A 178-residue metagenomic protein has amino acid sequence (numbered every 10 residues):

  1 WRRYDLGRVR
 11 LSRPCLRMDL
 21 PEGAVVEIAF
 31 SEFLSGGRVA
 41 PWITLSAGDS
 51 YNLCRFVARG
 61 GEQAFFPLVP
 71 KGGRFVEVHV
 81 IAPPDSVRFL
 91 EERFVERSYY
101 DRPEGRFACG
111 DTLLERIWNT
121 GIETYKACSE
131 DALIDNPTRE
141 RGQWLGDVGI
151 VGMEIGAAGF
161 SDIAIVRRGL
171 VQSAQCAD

Functional and structural regions predicted by a protein language model:
W1-D135, D147, S161-S173: Extracellular/oxidizing-compartment recognition motifs
N136, R141-V148, Q175-D178: Aromatic-lined, polymer-binding surfaces characteristic of secreted/periplasmic polysaccharide-degrading enzymes
I150-S161: Well-ordered alpha-helical scaffold segments within catalytic/enzyme domains
